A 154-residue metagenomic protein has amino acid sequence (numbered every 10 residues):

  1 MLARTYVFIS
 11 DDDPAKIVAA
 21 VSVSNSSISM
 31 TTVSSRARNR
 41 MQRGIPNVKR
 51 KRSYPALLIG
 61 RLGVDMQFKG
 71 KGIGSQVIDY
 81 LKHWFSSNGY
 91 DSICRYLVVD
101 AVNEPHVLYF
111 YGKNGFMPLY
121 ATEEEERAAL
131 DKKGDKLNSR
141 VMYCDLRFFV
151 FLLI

Functional and structural regions predicted by a protein language model:
M1-K71, S75-L97, L108, G112-I154: Non-catalytic substrate-recognition and accessory regions of acyl/acetyltransferase enzymes
A101: His/Cys-centered metal/cofactor-coordination and adjacent catalytic loops
E104-P105: Alpha-helix N-cap/helix-start and coil->helix boundary motif
